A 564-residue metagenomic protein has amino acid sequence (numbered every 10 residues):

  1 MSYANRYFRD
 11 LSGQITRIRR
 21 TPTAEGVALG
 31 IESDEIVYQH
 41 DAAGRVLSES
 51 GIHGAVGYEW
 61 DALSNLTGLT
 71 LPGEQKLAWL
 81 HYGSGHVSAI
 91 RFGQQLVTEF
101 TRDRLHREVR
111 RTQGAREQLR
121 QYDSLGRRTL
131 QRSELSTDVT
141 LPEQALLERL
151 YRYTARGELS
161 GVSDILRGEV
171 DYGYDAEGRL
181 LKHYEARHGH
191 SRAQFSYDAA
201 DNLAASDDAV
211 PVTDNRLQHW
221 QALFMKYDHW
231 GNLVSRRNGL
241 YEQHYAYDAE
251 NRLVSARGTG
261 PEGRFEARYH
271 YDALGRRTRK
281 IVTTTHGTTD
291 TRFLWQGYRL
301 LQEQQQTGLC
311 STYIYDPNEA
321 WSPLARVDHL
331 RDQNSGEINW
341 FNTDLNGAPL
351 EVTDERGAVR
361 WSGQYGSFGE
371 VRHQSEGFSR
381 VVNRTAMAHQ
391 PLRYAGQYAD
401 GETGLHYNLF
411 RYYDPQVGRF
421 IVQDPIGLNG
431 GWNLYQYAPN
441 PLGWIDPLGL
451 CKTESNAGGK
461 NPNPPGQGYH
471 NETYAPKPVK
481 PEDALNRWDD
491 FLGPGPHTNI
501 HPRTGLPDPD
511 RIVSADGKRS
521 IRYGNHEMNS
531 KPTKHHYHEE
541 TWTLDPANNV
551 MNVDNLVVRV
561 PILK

Functional and structural regions predicted by a protein language model:
M1-L11, R17-E25, L29-I31, S48-G54 (+16 more regions): Beta-turn initiation residues at beta-strand->coil junctions
A4-R20, L29-R45, V56-N65, K76-H86 (+14 more regions): Aromatic-rich beta-strand edge motifs centered on tyrosine
G26-G30, V139-E143, E527-K531: Short consensus segments that form the blades of beta-propeller domains, in both extracellular/periplasmic
R149, A199, S206-V210, H286 (+3 more regions): A motif-centric feature for acidic-aromatic and gly/ser/thr-rich catalytic loops and repeats
G297, Q390-A395, F491-G493: Short Pro/Gly-enriched beta-strand edge/turn motifs at strand-loop
E319, Y398-A399, E527, T541: Short, flexible loop/turn elements at secondary-structure junctions
E370-S375, R411-I421, P425, W432-G458: Short, low-complexity export/processing leader segments characterized by acidic and small residues
C451-K564: Catalytic toxin/effector domains delivered as secreted proteins or via bacterial secretion systems
